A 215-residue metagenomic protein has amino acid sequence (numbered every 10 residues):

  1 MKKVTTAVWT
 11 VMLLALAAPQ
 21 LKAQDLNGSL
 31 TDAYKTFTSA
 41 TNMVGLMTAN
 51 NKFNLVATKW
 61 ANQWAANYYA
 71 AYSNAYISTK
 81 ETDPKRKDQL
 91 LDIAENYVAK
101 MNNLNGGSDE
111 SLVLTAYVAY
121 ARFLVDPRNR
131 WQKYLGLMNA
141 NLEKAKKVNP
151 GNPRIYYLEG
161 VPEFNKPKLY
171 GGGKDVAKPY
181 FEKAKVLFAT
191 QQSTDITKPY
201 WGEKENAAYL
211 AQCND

Functional and structural regions predicted by a protein language model:
M1-S29: Bacterial Sec-dependent N-terminal signal peptides
Q24-F37, K59-E81, G106-D126, G151-K166 (+1 more regions): Amphipathic alpha-helical repeat scaffolds of TPR domains
T38-F53, R86-Y97, W131-N139, K178-K185: Helix-turn-helix repeat elements of alpha-solenoid scaffolds
V56, K100-M101, K144-A145, A184: Canonical positions in the second alpha-helix
D88-M138: Hydrophobic, well-structured mid-protein blocks that either form specific transmembrane helices
R130-I155, V161-G172: Outer-membrane beta-barrel transmembrane domain signature
G172-P179, K183-D215: Terminal, low-structured helical/coil segments at or just beyond the last alpha-helical repeat
